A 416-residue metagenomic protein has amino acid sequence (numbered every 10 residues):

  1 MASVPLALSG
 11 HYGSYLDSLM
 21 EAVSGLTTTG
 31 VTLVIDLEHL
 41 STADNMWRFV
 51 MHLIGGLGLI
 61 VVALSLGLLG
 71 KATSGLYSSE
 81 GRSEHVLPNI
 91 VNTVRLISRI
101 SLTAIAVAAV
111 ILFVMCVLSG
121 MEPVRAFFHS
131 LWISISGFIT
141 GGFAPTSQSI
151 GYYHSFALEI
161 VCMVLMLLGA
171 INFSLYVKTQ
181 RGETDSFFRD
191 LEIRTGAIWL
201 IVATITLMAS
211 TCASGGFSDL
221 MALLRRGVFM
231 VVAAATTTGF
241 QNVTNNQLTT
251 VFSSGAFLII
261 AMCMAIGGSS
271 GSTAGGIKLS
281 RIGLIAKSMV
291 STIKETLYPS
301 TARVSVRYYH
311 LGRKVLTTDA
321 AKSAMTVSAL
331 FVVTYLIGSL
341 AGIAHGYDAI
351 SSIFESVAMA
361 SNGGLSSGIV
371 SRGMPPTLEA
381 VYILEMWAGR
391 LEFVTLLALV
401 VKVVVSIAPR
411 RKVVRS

Functional and structural regions predicted by a protein language model:
M1-S416: Membrane-proximal intracellular helices of multi-pass ion channels
